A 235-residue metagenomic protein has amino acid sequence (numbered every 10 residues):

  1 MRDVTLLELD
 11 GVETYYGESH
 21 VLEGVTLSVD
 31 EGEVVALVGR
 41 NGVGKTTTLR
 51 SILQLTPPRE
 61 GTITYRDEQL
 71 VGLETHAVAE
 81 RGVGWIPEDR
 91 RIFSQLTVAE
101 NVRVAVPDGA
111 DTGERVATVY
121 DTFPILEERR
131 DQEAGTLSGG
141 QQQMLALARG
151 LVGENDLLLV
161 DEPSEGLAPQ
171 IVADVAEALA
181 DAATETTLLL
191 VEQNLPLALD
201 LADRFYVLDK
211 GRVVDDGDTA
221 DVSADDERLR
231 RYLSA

Functional and structural regions predicted by a protein language model:
V35-R40: The feature captures the beta-strand-to-loop junction immediately N-terminal to the Walker
L53: Helix-to-loop junction immediately C-terminal to a conserved catalytic motif
G61-L70, R81, E114: Conserved ABC transporter NBD signature motif
G150-L151: ABC ATPase C-loop
V172-E185: Helical segment within the ABC ATPase nucleotide-binding domain
R212-S234: Conserved beta-strand-loop-alpha-helix hinge in the C-terminal portion of ABC ATPase nucleotide-binding domains
